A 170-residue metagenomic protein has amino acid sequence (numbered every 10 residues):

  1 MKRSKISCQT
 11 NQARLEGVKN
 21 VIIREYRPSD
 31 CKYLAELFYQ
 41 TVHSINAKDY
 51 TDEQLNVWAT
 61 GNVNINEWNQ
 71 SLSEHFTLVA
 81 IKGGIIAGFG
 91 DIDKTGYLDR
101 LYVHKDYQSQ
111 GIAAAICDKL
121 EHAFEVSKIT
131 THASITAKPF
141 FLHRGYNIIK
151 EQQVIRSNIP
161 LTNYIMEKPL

Functional and structural regions predicted by a protein language model:
C8, S127, H132-K138, E151-L170: C-terminal "cap" of GNAT-fold acetyltransferases
I22-E36: A short beta-loop-alpha structural element at the N-terminal edge of CoA-dependent acyl/N-acetyltransferase catalytic
A35, Y39-N66: Conserved GNAT-fold acetyl-CoA-binding loop/helix
V63-V79: A short helix-loop-beta-strand connector motif used in the catalytic cores of GNAT acetyltransferases and, in some
H75-G88, D93: Conserved beta-hairpin
L98-Q108: A short, internal acetyl-CoA/4′-phosphopantetheine-binding micro-motif in the GNAT/acyltransferase core
S109-H122: Conserved acetyl-CoA-binding loop-helix of GNAT-fold acetyltransferases
R144-Q152: Conserved acetyl-CoA-binding loop of GNAT-fold acetyltransferases
